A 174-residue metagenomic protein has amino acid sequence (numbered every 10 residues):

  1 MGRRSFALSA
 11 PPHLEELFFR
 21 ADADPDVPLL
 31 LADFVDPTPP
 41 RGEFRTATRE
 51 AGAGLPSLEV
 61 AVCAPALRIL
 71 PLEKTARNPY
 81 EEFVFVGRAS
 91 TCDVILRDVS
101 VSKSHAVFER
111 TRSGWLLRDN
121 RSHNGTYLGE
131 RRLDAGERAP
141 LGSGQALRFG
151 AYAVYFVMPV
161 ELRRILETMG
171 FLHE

Functional and structural regions predicted by a protein language model:
M1-R97, V160-E174: Intrinsically disordered, low-complexity acidic Ser/Thr-rich regulatory segments
L31-F34, R110, G129-E130, M158: Residue-level signal for short segments within beta-strands and strand-turn junctions of well-structured beta-sheet
E73-A151: Forkhead-associated
A153-V160: Edge beta-strand at a domain terminus
